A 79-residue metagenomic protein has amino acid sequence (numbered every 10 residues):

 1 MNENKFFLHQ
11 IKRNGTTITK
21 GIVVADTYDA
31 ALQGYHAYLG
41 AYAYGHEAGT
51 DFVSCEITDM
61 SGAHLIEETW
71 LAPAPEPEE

Functional and structural regions predicted by a protein language model:
M1-T19: Short aromatic-glycine-(Arg/Gly/Cys) micro-motifs in beta-strand/loop hairpins
F6-H9, A30, A37, A63 (+1 more regions): Intrinsic-disorder/low-complexity peptide segments enriched for small residues
H9, I22-D26, E56: A general secondary-structure boundary signal
T16-A30: A short, exposed loop/beta-hairpin motif centered on an aromatic-Gly-Thr core
I18, Q33, E67: Short acidic, gly/pro-rich beta-turn/loop elements at beta-sheet edges and active-site/ligand-binding grooves
D26-G45: Charged, amphipathic alpha-helical segments
G40-E79: Short, mixed-charge low-complexity intrinsically disordered segments
